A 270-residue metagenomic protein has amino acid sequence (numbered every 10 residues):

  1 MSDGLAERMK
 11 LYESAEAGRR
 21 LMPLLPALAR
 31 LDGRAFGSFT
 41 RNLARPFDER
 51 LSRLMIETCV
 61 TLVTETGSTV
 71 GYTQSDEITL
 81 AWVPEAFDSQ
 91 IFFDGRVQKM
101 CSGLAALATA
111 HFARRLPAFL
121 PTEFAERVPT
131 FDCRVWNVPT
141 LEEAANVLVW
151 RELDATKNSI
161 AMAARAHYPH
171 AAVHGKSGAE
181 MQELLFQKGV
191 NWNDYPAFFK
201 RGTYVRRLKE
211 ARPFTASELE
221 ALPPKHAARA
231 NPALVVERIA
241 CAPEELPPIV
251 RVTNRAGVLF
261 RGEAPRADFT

Functional and structural regions predicted by a protein language model:
M1-T270: Regulatory and interdomain segments flanking nucleotide-handling catalytic cores in signaling/defense enzymes
